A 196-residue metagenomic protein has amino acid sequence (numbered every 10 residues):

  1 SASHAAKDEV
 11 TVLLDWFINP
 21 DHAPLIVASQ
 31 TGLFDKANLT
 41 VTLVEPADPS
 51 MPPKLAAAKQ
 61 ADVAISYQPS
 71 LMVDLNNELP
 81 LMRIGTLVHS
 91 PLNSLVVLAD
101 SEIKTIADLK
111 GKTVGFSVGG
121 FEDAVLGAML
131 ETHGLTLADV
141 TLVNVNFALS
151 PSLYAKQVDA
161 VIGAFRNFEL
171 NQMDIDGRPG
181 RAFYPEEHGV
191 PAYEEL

Functional and structural regions predicted by a protein language model:
S1-T31, D35-A37: N-terminal hydrophobic or amphipathic helices and topogenic motifs
A6-I18, L39-E45, G111-G115, T141-V143: Short, well-ordered beta-strand elements
V10-L14, L79-V88, D108, K112-G115 (+1 more regions): A structural signal for short loop-to-beta-strand junctions that line the ligand-binding cleft of periplasmic/secreted
D15-N19, H89, L98-E102, S117-E122 (+3 more regions): Short coil/turn segments
D21-S29, V44-M82, L92-K104, E122-M129 (+2 more regions): Pocket-flanking alpha-helical
D35, A99-D108, L135-L137: Short helix-loop capping/hinge motifs at secondary-structure junctions, enriched in acidic/polar residues
T40-D48, I65, L137-A148, A182-P185: Short beta-strand-to-loop elements that line the ligand-binding cleft of bilobed periplasmic-binding protein-like
P69-S70, A148-L196: Pocket-lining segment of extracytoplasmic ligand-binding domains
